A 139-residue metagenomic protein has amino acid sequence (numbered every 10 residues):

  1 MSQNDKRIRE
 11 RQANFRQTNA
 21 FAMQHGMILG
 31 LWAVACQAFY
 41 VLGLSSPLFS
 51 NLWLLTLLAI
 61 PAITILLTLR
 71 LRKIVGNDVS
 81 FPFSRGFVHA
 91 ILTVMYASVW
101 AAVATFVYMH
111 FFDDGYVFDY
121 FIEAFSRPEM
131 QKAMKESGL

Functional and structural regions predicted by a protein language model:
M1-I74: Transmembrane alpha-helical insertion/packing segments
H25-A33, Q37, T93-F106: Hydrophobic alpha-helical transmembrane segments in multi-pass membrane proteins
L69-R85: Membrane-helix interface/capping segments
S84-M95: Alpha-helical transmembrane-segment detector that highlights a single hydrophobic TM helix and its immediate
V103-A133: Functional transmembrane-helix hotspots
K135-L139: Membrane-helix interface and discontinuous TM-entry motifs in multi-pass inner-membrane proteins
